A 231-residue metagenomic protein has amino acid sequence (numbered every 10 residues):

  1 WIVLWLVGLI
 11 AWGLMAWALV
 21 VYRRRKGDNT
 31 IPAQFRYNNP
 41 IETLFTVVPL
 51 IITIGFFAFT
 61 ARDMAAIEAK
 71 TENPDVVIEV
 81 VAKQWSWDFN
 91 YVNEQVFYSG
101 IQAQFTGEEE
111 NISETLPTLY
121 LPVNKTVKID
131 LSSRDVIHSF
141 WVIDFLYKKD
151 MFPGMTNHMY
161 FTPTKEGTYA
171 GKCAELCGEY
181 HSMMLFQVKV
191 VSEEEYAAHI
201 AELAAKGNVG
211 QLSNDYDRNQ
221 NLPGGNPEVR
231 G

Functional and structural regions predicted by a protein language model:
W1-R25: Membrane-embedded alpha-helical segments of integral membrane proteins
L19-G231: Non-transmembrane, membrane-proximal soluble domains of secreted or membrane proteins
